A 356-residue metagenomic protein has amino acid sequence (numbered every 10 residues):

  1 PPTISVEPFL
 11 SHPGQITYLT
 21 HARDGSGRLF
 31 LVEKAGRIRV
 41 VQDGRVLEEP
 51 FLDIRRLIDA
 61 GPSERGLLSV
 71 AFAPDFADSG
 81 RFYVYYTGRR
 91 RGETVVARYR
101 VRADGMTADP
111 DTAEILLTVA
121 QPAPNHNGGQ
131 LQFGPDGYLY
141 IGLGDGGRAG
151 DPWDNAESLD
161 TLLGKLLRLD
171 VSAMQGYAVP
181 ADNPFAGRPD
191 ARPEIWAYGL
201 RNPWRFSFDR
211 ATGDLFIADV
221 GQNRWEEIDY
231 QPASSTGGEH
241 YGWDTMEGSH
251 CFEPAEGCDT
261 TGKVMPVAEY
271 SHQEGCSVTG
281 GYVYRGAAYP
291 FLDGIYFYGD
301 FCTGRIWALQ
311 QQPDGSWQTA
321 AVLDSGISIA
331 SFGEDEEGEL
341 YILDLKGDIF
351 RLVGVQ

Functional and structural regions predicted by a protein language model:
P1-G150, R205-G221, W225, E274-Q312 (+1 more regions): Acidic, Gly/Ser/Thr-rich repeat motifs that build Ca2+-stabilized beta-propeller blades
E7-P8, L47-R55, T107-L117, A178-P184 (+2 more regions): Beta-propeller fold detector
V32-A35, R65-L67, D145-T319, L352-V355: Beta-propeller domain segments
V119, L169, D335: Conserved residues at the C-terminal ends of beta-strands
L200, S316-E336: Conserved blade-ending motifs and adjacent loop-strand segments that build the rim/top face of beta-propeller domains
D259-T260, E334, E339: Low-complexity, intrinsically disordered or weakly predicted helical/coil tracts enriched in serine/threonine
